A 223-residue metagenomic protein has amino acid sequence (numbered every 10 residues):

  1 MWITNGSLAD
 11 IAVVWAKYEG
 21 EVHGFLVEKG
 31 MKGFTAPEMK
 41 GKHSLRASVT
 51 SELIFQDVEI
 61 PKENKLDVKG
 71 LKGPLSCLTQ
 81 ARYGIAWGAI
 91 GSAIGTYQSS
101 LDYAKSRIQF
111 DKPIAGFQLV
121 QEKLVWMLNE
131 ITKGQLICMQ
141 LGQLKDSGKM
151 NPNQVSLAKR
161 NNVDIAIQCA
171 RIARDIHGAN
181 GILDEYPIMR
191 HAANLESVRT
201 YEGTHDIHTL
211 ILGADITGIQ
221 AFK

Functional and structural regions predicted by a protein language model:
M1-A36: A short core secondary-structure module
M1-W2, L66, Y103: Short N-terminal helix-initiation segments at or just after the protein's N-terminus
I3, G30-E59: Flexible, small-/acidic-enriched active-site or ligand-binding loops
T4-L8, K17-E19, H43-S48, G70 (+1 more regions): Solvent-exposed alpha-helices and their adjacent loops that cap or buttress functional pockets in soluble metabolic
S7, Y18, M31, K40 (+6 more regions): A broadly conserved detector of short glycine/acidic/proline-rich loop/turn motifs that flank catalytic sites and bind
E19-V22, P37-M39, V49-E52, C77-A81: Glycine-rich loops and low-complexity Gly/Arg-rich segments that provide flexible linkers or classic glycine-based
E52-I54, C77-K223: Alpha-helical interface subdomain recognition
L53-G73: Long, acidic (Asp/Glu-rich), low-complexity accessory segments flanking structured domains
